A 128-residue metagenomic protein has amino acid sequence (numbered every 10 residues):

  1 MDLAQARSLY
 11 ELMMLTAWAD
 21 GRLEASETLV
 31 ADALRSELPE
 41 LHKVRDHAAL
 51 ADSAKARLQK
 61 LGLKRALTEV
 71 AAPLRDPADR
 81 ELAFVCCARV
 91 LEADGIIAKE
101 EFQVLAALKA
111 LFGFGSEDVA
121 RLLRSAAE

Functional and structural regions predicted by a protein language model:
M1-E128: Small-residue-enriched hydrophobic alpha-helices in membranes
